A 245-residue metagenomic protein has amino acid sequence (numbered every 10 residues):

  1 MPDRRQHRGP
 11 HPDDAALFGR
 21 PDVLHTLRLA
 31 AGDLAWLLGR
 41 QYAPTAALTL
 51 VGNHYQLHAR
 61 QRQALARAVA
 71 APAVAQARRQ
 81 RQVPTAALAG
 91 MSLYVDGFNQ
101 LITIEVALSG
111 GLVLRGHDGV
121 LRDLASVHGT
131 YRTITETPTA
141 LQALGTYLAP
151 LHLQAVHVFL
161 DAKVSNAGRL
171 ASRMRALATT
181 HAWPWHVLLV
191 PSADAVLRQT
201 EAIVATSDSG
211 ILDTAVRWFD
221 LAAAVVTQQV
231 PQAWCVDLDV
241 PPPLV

Functional and structural regions predicted by a protein language model:
M1-L93, Q100-V245: Charge-biased, low-complexity intrinsically disordered regions
